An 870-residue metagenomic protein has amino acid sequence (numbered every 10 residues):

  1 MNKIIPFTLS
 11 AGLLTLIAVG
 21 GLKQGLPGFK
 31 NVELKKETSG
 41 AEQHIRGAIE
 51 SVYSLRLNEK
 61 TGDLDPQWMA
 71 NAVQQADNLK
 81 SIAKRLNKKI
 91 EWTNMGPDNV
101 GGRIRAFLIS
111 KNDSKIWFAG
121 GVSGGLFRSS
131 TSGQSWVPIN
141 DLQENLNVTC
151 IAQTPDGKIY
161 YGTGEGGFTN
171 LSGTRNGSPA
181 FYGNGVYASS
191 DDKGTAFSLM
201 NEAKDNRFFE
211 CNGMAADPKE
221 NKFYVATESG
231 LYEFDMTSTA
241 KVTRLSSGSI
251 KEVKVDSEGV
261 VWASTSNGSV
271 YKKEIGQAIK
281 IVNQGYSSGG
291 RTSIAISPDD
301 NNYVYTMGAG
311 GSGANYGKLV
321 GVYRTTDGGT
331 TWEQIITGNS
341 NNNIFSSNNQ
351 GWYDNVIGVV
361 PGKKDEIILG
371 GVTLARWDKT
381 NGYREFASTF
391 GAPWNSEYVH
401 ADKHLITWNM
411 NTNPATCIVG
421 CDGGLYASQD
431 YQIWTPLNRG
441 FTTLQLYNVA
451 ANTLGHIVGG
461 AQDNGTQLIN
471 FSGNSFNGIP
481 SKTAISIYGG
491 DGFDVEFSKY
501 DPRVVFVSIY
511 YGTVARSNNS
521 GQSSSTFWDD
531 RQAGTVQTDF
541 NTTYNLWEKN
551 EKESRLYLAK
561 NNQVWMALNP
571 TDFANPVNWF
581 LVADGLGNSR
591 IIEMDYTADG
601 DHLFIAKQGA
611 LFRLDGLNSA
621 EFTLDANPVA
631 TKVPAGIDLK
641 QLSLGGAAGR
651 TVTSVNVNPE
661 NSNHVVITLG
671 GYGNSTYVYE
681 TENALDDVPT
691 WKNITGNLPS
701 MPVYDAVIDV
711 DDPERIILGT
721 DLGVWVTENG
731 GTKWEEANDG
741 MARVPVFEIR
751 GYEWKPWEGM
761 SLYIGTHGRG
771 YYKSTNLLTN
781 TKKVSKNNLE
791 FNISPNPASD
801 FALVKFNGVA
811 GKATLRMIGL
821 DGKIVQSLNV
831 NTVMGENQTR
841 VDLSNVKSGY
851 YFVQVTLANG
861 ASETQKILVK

Functional and structural regions predicted by a protein language model:
M1-N31, T781, Y850: Bacterial Sec-dependent N-terminal signal peptides
K3-I4, Q24, E274, N550-E551 (+3 more regions): N-terminal cationic leader/targeting segments used for protein routing and processing
G12, T131-Q134, D191-D192, D327 (+7 more regions): Serine/proline-rich low-complexity intrinsically disordered segments, especially terminal tails, linkers
A18, T243, G276-N283, I357 (+8 more regions): N-terminal non-cleavable signal-anchor helices
G20, G25-L777: Beta-propeller blade termini and top-face loops
P155, S238-A240, T326, E682 (+5 more regions): N-terminal compositionally biased, intrinsically disordered segments and leader/signal-like regions
T775-N788: Low-complexity, Pro/Thr/Ser/Gly/Ala-rich linker/spacer regions in secreted, extracellular modular proteins
S785-S794, A798-K870: C-terminal outer-membrane/trafficking sorting elements
